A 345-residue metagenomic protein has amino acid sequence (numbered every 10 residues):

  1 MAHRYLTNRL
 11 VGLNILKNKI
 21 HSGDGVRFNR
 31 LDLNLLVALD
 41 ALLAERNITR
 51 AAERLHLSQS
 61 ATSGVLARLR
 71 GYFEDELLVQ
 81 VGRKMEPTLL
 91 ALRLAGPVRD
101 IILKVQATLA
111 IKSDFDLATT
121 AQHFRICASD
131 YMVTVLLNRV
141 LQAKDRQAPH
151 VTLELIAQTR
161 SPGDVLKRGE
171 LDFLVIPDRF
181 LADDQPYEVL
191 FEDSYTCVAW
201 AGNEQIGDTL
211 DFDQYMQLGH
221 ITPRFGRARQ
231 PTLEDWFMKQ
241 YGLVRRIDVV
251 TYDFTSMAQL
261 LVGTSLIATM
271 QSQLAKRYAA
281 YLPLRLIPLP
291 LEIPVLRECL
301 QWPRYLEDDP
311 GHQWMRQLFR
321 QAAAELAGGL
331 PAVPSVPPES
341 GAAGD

Functional and structural regions predicted by a protein language model:
T7, N29-R30, G96, R139-A143 (+2 more regions): Short beta-strand-centered segments that line the small-molecule binding cleft or hinge of alpha/beta clamshell
D40-S58: Short helix-boundary/capping micro-motifs
R70-L92: A short LG(V/I)-centered, amphipathic sequence patch enriched for acidic residue(s) preceding the LG motif
T120-L181, T251: Central regulatory/effector-binding core of bacterial HTH transcription factors
L136, F212, L284-G329: A late-sequence structural motif
T159-P162, K167-L171, P177, G226-L286: Hydrophobic hinge/microswitch elements
P177, Q205-G207, G219-Y241, D308-H312 (+3 more regions): Secondary-structure junction motif
D184-H220, H312: Flexible hinge/capping segments at coil-to-helix
